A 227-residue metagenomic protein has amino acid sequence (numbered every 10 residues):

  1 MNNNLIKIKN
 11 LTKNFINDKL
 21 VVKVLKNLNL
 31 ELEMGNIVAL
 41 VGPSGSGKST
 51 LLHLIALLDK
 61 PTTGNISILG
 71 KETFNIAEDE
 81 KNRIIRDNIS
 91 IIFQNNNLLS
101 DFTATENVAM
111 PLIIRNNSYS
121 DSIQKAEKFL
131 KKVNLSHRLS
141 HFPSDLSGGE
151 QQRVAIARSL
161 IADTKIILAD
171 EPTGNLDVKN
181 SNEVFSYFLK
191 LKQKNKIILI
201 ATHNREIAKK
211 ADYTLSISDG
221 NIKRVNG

Functional and structural regions predicted by a protein language model:
M1-N2: Short, low-complexity, intrinsically disordered N-terminal peptides in bacterial proteins
L5-I6, L11-T214: ABC family nucleotide-binding domain
T214-G227: H-loop (His-switch) and adjacent beta-strand-loop-beta switch element of ABC-type ATPase nucleotide-binding domains
